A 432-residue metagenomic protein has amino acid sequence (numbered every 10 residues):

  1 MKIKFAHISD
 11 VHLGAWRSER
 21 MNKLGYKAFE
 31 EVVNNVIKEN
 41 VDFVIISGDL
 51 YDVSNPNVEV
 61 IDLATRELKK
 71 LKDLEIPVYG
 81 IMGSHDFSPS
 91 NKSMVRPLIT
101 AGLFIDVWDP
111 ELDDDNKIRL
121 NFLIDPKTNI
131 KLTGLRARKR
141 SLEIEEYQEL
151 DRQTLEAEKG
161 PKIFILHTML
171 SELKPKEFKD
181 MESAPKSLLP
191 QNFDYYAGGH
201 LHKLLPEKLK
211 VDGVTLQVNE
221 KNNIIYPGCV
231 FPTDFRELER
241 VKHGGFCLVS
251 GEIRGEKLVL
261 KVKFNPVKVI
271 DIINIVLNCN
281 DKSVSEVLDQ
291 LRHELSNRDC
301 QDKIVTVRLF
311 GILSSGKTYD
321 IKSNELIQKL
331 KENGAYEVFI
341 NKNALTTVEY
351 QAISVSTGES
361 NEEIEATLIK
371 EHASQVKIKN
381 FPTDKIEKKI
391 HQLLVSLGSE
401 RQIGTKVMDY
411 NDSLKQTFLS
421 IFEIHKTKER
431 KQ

Functional and structural regions predicted by a protein language model:
M1, E30, K38, Q148-Q153 (+3 more regions): A structural signal for the main folded, soluble domain(s) of proteins
M1-E67, D73, N411: N-terminal active-site segment of His-dependent metallophosphoesterases
K2, R119-P126, Y226-H293: Binuclear metal-dependent phosphoesterase catalytic core
H7, I46, G80, F164 (+1 more regions): Structural beta-sheet core signal
R20-L24, D52, K131-R136, I270-V287: Acidic/glycine-enriched edge-of-secondary-structure segments
V36-N40, E156-E158, R298-C300: Glycine-rich phosphate-binding loop signature in dinucleotide/nucleotide-binding domains
F43, P56-K70, L74-S250: His/Asp/Glu-rich metal-coordinating catalytic cores of metallo-dependent phosphodiesterases/hydrolases acting on
L258-Q432: Accessory, non-catalytic peripheral segments of nucleic-acid enzymes
